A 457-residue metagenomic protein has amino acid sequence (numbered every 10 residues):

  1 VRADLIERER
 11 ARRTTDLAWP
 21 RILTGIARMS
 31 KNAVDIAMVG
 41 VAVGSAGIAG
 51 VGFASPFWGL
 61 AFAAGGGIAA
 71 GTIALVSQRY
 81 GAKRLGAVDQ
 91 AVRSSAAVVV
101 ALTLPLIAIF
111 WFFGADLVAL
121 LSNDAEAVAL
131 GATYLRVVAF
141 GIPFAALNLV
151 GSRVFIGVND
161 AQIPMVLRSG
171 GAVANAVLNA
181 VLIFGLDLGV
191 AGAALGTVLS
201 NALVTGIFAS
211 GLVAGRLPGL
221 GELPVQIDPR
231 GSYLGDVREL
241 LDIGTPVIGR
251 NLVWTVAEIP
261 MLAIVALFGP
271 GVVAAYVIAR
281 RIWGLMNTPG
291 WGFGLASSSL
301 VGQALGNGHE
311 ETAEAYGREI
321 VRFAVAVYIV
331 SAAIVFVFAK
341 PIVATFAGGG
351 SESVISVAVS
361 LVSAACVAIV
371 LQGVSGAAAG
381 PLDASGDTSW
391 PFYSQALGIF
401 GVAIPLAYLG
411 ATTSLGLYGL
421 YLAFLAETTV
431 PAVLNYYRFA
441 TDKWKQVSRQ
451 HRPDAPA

Functional and structural regions predicted by a protein language model:
V1-A18, V76-G141, V190-G244, V301-A368 (+1 more regions): Short alpha-helical transmembrane segments in multi-pass integral membrane proteins
L5-A42, P56-G71, L75, T103-I107 (+4 more regions): N-terminal transmembrane alpha-helices
D16-V39, V137, S200-V204, F208 (+2 more regions): Transmembrane helical elements of multi-pass membrane transporters/channels
S30, A42-S45, R79-A82, G157-V158 (+6 more regions): Helix-loop interface residues and adjacent transmembrane-helix termini in multi-pass membrane transporters, primarily
V39-G59, E126-G131, V190-L195, E239-I243 (+3 more regions): Interfacial/gating helices of multi-pass transporter permease domains
I48-A108, A145-P164, V273-A333, V337 (+3 more regions): Small-residue-rich hydrophobic transmembrane alpha-helices
A63, N175-N179, T205-A209, L285-T288 (+3 more regions): Hydrophobic transmembrane alpha-helices of multi-pass small-molecule transporters
N123-D124, V128-G131, V138, I142-V173: Cytoplasmic helix-loop-helix junction between adjacent transmembrane helices in 12-TM secondary transporters
